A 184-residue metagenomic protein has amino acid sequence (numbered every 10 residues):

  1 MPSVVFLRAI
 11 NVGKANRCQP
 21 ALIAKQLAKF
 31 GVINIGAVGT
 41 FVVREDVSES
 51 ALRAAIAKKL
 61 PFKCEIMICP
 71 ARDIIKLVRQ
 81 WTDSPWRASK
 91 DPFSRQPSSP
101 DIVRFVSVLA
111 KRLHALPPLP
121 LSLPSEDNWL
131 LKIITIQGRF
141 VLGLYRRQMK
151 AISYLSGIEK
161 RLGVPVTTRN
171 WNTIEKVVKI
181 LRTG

Functional and structural regions predicted by a protein language model:
M1-V38, V42-G184: Surface-exposed, charge/polar-rich loops and edge strands
